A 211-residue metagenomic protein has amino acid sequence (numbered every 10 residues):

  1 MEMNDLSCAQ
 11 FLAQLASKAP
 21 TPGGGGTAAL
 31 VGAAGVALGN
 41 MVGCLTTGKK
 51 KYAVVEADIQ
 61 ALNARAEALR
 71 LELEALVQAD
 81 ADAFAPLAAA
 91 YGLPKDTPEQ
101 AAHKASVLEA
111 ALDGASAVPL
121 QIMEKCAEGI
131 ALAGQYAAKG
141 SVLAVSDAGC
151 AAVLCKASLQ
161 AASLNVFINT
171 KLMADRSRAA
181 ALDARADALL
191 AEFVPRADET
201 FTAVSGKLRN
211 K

Functional and structural regions predicted by a protein language model:
M1-L15, E124-Q135: Acidic-glycine-rich active-site phosphate/pyrophosphate-binding loop
S17-L38, A144-A162: Conserved phosphate/anionic-ligand binding catalytic regions in large, soluble enzymes, centered on
L30-A34, L62, L69-L76, A115-K125 (+5 more regions): Amphipathic alpha-helix face/heptad-repeat signature
L38, V42-L45: A conserved active-site cap/scaffold subdomain adjacent to cofactor or substrate pockets
K50-A89, L189, R196: A structural-propensity feature for long, helix-poor, extended segments
A79-P94, A197-K211: Long, charge-rich low-complexity segments
D80, F84-V153, A157, N169: Amphipathic alpha-helical interface segments
G129-L132, A144-K207: Preference for long, well-ordered alpha-helical segments
